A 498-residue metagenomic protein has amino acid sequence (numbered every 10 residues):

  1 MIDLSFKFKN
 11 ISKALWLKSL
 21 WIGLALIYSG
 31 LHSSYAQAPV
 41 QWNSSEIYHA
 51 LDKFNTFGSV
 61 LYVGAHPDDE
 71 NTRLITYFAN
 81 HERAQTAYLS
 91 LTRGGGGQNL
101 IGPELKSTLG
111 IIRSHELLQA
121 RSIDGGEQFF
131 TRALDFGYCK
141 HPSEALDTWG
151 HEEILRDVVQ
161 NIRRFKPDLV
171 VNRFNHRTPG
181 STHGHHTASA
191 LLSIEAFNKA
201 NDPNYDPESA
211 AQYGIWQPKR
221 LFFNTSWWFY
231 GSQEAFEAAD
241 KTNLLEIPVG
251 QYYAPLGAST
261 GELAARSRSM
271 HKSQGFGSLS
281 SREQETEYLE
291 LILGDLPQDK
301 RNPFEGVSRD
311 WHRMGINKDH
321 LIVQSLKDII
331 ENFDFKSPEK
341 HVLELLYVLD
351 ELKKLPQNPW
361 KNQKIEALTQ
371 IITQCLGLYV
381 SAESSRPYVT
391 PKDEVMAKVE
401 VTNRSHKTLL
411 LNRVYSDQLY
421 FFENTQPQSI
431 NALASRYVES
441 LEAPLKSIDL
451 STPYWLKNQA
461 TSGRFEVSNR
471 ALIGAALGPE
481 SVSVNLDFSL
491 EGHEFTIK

Functional and structural regions predicted by a protein language model:
I2, F6, S34-L61, H141-A145 (+1 more regions): Metal-dependent de-N-acetylase/amidase catalytic core
W16-H32: Bacterial N-terminal signal peptides
Q37-F165, T187, I194-N198: Active-site rim/loop-helix segments in enzyme catalytic domains that contact anionic ligands
P387-D393: Short, solvent-exposed loop/linker segments at the N-terminal edge of repeated beta-sheet extracellular domains
V401-S405: Asparagine-centered strand-capping/turn motif at beta-strand->loop junctions
H406-L411: Short acidic/proline- and small/hydrophobic-mixed sequence motifs that coincide with surface turns and coil-to-beta
Y415-E423: Short, solvent-exposed loop/linker segments at beta-strand-coil boundaries, enriched for Pro/Gly and Ser/Thr
I430-K498: Eukaryote-biased detector of low-complexity, proline/serine/threonine-rich segments and adjacent exposed loops
